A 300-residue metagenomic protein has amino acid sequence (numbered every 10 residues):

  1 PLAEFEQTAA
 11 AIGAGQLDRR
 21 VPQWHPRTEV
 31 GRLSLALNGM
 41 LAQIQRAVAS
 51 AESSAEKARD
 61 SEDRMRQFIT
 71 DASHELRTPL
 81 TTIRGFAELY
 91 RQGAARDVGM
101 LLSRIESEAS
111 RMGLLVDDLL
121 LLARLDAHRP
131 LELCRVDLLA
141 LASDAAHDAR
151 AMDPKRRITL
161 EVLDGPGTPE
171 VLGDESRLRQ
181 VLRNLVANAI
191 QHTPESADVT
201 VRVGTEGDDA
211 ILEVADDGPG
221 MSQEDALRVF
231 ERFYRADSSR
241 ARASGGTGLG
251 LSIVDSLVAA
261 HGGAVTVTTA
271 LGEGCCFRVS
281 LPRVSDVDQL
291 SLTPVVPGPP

Functional and structural regions predicted by a protein language model:
P1-A11, W24-G39: HAMP signal relay modules and closely related sensory coiled-coil linkers that couple transmembrane inputs to cytosolic
R27, G31, E132-H147: A conserved beta-strand-to-alpha-helix junction within the catalytic ATP-binding
S107-M112: Short alpha-helical segment of the dimerization/phosphotransfer core of two-component systems
A127-E132, E170-G173: Conserved micro-motifs of the catalytic ATP-binding
S196-D208: Short beta-strand/loop element within the Bergerat-fold HATPase_c
M221-F233: Short conserved segment of the HATPase_c
G262-G263: Conserved glycine-rich
